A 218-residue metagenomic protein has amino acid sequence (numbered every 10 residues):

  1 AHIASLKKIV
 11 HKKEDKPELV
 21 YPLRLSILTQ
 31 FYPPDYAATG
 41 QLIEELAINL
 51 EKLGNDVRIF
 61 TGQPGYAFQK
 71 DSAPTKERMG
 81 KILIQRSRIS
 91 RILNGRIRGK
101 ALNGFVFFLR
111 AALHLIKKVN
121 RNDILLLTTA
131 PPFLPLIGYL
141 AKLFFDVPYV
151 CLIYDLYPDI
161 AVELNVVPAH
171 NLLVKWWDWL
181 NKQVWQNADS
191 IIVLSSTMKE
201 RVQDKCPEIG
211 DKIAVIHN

Functional and structural regions predicted by a protein language model:
H2-L83, N218: N-terminal subdomain of nucleotide-sugar transferases
Y21, Q30, I92-G99, F145-K182: Acceptor-binding helix/loop patch of EC 2.4 sugar-transfer enzymes, predominantly nucleotide-sugar-dependent
R24, D123-I124: Structural motif
T39, G62, T128, Y154 (+2 more regions): Replace "coordinates the UDP/GDP/TDP-sugar" with "coordinates nucleotide-activated sugar donors
I59-V119: A conserved catalytic-core segment of Leloir-type glycosyltransferases
F105-H114, I124-L156, I160: An aromatic- and histidine-rich active-site surface loop
F133-L136, L140-F144, N171-I191: Membrane-proximal helix-turn-helix segments that form the acceptor-binding/catalytic region of lipid-linked
N187, I192-V193, K199-N218: Helix-loop-beta element that forms the nucleotide-linked donor phosphate-binding surface in glycosyltransferases
